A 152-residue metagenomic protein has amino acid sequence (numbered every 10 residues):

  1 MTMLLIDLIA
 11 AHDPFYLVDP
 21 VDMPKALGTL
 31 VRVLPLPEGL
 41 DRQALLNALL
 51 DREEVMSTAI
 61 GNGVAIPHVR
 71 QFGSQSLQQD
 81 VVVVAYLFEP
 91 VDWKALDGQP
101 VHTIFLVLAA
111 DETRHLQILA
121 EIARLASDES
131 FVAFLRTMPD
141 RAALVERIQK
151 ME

Functional and structural regions predicted by a protein language model:
M1-E152: Cytosolic covalent-transfer regions centered on His/Cys nucleophiles that carry phosphoryl or persulfide groups
